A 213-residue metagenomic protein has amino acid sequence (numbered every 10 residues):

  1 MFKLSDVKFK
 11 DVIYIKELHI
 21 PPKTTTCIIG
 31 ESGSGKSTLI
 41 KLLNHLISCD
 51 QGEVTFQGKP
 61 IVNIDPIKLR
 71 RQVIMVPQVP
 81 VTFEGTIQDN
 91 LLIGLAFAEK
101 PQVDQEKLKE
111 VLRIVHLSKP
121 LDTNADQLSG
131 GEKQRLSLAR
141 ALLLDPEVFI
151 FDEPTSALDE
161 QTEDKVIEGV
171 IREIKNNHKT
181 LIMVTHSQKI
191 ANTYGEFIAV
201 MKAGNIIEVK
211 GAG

Functional and structural regions predicted by a protein language model:
N44: Helix-to-loop junction immediately C-terminal to a conserved catalytic motif
G52-P60, L69: Conserved ABC transporter NBD signature motif
P80-D89: Conserved catalytic motifs of ABC-family nucleotide-binding domains
V103-P120: Conserved ABC ATPase "signature" region
N124-L128, E132: Conserved ABC ATPase signature
F149-E153: Catalytic Walker B motif of ABC-type/P-loop ATPase nucleotide-binding domains
E160-T162: Helix N-cap at the start of a conserved alpha-helix in ABC-type nucleotide-binding domains
